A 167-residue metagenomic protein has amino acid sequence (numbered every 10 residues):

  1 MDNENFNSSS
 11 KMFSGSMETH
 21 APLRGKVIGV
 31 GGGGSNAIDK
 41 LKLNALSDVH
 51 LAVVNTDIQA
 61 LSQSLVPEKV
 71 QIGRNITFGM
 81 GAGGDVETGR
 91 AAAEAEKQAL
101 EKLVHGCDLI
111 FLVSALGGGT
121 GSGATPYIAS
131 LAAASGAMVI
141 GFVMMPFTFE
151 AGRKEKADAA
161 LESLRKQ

Functional and structural regions predicted by a protein language model:
M1-Q167: Tubulin/FtsZ superfamily GTPase core signature
